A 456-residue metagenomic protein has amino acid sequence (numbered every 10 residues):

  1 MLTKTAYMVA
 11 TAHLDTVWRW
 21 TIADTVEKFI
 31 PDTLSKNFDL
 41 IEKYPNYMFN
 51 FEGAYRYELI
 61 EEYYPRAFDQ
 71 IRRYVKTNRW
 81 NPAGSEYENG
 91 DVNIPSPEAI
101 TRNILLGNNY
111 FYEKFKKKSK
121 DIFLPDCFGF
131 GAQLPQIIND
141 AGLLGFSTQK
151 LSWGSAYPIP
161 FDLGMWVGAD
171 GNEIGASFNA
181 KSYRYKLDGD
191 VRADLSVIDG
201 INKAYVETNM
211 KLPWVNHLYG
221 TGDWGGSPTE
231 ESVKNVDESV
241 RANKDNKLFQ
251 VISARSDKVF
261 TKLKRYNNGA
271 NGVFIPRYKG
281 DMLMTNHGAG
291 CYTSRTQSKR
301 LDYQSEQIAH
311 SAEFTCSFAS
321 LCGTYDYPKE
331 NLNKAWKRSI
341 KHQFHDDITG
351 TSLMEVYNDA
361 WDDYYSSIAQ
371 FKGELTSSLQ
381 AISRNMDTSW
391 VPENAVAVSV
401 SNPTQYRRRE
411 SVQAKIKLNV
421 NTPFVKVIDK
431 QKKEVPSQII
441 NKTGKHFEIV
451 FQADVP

Functional and structural regions predicted by a protein language model:
M1-E410, T422-F424, I428-V455: Catalytic-domain carbohydrate-binding cleft regions of carbohydrate-active enzymes
S411-L418: Glycine-centered coil/turn sites that cap beta-strands in beta-rich domains
